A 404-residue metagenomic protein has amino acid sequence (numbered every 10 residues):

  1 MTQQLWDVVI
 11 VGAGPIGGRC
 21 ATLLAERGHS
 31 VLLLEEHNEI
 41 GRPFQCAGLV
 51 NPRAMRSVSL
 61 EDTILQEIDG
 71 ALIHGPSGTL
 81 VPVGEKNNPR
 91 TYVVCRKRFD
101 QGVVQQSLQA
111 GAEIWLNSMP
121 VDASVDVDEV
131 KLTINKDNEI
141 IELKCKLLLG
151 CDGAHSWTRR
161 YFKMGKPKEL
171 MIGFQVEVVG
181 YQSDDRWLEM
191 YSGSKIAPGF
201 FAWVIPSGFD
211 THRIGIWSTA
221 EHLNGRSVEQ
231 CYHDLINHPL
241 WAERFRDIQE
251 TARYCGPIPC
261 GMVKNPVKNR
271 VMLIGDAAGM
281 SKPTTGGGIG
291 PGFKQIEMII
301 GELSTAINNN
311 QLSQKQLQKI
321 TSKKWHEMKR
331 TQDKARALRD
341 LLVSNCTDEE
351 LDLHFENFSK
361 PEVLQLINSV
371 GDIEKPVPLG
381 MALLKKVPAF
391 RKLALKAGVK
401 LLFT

Functional and structural regions predicted by a protein language model:
T2-G14: Beta1/beta-strand and adjacent pyrophosphate-binding region of the FAD-binding site in flavoprotein oxidoreductases
T22-F44: Glycine-rich FAD pyrophosphate-binding loop
H37-V58: Conserved N-terminal glycine-rich FAD pyrophosphate-binding loop of Rossmann-like flavoproteins
G41, R56-L72, G165-L170, S313-Q316: A short alpha-helix-loop-beta-strand transition element characteristic of N-terminal alpha/beta dinucleotide-binding
N51-V104: A conserved beta-strand/loop capping segment in the N-terminal third of enzymes that catalyze redox or closely related
Q106-E243: Predominantly flavin-linked oxidoreductase catalytic cores and closely associated redox partners
D122, L223-N308, K315, I320: FAD/FMN-dependent oxidoreductases across multiple families
S304-T404: C-terminal helical "tail/cap" subdomain of flavin- and related membrane-associated enzymes
